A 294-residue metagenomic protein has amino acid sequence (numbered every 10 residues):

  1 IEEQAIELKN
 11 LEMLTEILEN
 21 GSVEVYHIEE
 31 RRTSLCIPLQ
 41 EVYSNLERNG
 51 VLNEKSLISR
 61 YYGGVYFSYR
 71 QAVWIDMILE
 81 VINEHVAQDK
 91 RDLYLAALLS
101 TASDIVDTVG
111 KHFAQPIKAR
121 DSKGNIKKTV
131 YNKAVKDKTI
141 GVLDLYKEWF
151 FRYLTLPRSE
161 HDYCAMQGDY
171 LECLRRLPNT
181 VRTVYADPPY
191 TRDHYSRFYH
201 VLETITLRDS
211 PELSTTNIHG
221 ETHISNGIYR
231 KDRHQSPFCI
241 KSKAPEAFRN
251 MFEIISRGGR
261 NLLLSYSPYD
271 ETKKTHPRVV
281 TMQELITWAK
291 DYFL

Functional and structural regions predicted by a protein language model:
I1-L57, Y61: Conserved phosphoryl-transfer catalytic core
Q4-E7, I28, R32-L35, N132 (+4 more regions): Intrinsic-disorder-associated interaction segments
K9, I37, G168, P277-V280: Short coil/turn linker and secondary-structure boundary residues
N20-G21, G124, G220: Intrinsic-disorder/low-complexity loop/linker signature
Q40-F198: SAM-dependent nucleic-acid methyltransferase catalytic core
K118-D121, T191-R192, R208-E212, W288-D291: Glycine-rich loops and low-complexity Gly/Arg-rich segments that provide flexible linkers or classic glycine-based
T191-G258: SAM-dependent methyltransferase catalytic-core segment centered on the flexible catalytic loop and adjoining short
Y229-F293: Conserved Class I SAM-dependent methyltransferase catalytic core
